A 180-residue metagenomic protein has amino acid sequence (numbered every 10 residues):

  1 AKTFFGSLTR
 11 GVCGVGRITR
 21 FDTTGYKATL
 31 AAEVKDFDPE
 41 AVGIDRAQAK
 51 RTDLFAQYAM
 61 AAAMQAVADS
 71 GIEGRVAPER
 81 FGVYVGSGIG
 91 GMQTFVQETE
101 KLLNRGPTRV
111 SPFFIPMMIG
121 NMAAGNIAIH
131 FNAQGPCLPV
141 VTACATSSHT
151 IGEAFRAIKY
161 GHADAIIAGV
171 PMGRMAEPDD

Functional and structural regions predicted by a protein language model:
A1-I89, T94-G135, R156-K159, G169-V170 (+1 more regions): Conserved "HGTGT" condensation-loop signature of ketosynthase/thiolase-family condensing enzymes that catalyze
P136-T142: Short loop-beta-helix segment that forms the pyridoxal 5′-phosphate
P139, I167-A168: Structured core elements
S147: Short conserved active-site loop signatures built around small residues
T150: Active-site histidine-anchored catalytic micro-motif
H162-I166: Short, high-confidence coil segments that cap the C-terminus of an alpha-helix and link into the following beta-strand
M175-D179: Substrate-binding strand-loop-helix patch in Rossmann-like NAD(P)-dependent oxidoreductase/epimerase domains
